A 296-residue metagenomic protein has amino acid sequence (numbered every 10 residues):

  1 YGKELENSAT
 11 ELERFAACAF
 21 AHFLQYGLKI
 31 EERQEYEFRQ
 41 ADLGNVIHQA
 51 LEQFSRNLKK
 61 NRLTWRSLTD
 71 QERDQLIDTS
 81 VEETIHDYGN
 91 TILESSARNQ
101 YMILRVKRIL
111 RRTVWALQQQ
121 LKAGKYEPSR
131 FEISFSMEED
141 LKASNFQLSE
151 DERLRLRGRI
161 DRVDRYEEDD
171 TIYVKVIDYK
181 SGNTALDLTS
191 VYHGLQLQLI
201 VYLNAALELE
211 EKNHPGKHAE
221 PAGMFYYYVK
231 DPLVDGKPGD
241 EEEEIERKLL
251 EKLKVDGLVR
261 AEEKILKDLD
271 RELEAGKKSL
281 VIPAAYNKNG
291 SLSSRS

Functional and structural regions predicted by a protein language model:
Y1-S296: Structural signature of nuclease core domains in nucleic-acid processing machines
